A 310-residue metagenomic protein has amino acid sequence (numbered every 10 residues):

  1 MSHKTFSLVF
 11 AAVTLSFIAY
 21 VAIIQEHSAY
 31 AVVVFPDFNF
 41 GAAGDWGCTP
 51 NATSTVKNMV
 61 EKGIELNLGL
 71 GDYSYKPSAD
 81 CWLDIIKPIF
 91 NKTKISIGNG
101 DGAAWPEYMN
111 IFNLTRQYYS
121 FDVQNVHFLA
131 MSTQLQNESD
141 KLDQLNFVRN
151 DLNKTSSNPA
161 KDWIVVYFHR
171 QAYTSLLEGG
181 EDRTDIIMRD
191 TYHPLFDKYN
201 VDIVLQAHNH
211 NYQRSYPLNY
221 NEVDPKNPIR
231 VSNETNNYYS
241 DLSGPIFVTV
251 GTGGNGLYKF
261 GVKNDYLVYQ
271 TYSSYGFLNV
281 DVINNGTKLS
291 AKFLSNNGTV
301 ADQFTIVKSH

Functional and structural regions predicted by a protein language model:
M1-A31: Secretory targeting signatures
E26-C81, T174-S175: N-terminal active-site segment of His-dependent metallophosphoesterases
D37, I64, P159-W163, K288: A general structural motif
F40, N67, F128, I164-V165: Hydrophobic beta-strand anchors of alpha/beta hydrolase catalytic cores
A43-W46, G71-Y73, N99-G100, T133-Q134 (+3 more regions): Active-site metal-binding loops of divalent metal-dependent hydrolases
N67-Y73, Y167-R170, L195-N209, V282: Conserved beta-strand->loop/alpha-helix structural units within folded catalytic cores of enzymes with alpha/beta
S78-I164, E178-Y192, D197, I203 (+3 more regions): Extended active-site neighborhood of metal-dependent phosphoesterases/phosphodiesterases
G256-H310: A short C-terminal boundary segment appended to hydrolase-like catalytic domains
